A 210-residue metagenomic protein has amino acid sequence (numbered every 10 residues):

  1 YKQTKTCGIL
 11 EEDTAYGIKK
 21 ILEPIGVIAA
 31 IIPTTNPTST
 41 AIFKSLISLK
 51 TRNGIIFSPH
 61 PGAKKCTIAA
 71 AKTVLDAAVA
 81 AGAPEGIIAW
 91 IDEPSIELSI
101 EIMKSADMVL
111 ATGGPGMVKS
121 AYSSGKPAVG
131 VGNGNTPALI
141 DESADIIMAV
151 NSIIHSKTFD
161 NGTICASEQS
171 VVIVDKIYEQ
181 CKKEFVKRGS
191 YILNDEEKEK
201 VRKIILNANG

Functional and structural regions predicted by a protein language model:
Y1: Nucleotide 5′-phosphate-binding alpha/beta core
T6-M148: Rossmann-like NAD(P) dinucleotide-binding subdomain of oxidoreductase/dehydrogenase enzymes
F43, I47-T51, A69, V118-G210: ALDH superfamily catalytic-core signature
